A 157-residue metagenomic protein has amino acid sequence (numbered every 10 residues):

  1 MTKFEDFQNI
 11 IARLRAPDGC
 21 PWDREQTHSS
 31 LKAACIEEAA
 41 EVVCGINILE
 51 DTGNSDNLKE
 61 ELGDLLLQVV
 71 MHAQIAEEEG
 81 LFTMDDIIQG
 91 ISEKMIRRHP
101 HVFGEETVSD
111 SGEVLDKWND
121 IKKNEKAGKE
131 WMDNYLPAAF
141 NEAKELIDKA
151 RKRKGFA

Functional and structural regions predicted by a protein language model:
M1-E61, L67-A157: Flexible "arm" and connector segments at domain edges
